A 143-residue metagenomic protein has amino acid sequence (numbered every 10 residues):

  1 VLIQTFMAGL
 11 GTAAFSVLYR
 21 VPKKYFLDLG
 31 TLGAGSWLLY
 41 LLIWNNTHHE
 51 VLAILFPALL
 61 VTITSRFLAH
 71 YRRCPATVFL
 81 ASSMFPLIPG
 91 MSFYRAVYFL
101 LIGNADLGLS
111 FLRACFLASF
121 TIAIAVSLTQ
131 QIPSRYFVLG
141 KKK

Functional and structural regions predicted by a protein language model:
V1-T77, R95-K143: Alpha-helical transmembrane segments and their membrane-interface boundaries that form or gate the permeation pathway
P75-F85: The feature identifies polytopic integral membrane transport proteins across all domains of life
P86-S92: Proline-centric
